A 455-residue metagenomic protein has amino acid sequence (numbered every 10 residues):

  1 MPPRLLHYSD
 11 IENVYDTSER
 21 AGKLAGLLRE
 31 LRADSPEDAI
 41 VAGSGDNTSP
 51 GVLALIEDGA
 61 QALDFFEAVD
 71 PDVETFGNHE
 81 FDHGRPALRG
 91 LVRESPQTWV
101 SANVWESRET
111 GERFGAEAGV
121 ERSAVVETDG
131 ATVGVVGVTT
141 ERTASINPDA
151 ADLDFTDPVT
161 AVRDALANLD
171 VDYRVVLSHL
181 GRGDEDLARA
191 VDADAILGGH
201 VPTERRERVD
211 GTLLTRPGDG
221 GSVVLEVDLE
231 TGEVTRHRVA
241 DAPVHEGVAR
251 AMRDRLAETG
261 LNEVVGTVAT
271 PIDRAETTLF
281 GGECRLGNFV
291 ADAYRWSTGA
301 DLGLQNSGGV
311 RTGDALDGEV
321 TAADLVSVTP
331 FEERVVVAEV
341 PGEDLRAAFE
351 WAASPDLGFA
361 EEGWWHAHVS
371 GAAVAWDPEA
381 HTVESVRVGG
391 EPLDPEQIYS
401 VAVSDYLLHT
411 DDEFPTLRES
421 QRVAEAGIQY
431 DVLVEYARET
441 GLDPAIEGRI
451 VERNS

Functional and structural regions predicted by a protein language model:
M1-P243, G281-S297, G303, V335 (+3 more regions): Acidic, metal/ion-coordinating pockets
V14, A315-S455: Feature captures C-terminal
G45-N47, E80, N306-G308, P378 (+2 more regions): Short glycine-rich, polar/acidic loop-and-turn segments at beta strand-coil junctions
T132, A275-T278, P392: Short, solvent-exposed loop/turn motifs
T139-T140, G218-G220, R238, G308 (+3 more regions): A broadly conserved detector of short glycine/acidic/proline-rich loop/turn motifs that flank catalytic sites and bind
I146-L153, R274-T278, T416-Q421: Short coil/turn segments at secondary-structure junctions
R205-R206, V223, G313, H409-D412: Short active-site-adjacent structural elements
T231-V320, L325-S327, A424, A437-S455: A short C-terminal boundary segment appended to hydrolase-like catalytic domains
